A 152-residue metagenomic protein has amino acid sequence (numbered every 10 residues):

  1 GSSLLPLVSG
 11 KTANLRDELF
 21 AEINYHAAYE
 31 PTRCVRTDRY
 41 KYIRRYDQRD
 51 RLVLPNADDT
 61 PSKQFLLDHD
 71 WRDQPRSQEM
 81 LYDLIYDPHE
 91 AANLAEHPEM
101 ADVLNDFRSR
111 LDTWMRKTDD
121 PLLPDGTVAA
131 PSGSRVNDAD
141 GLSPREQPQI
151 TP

Functional and structural regions predicted by a protein language model:
G1-T37, A92-N93, M100-S109, L123-A129: Polar, surface-exposed loop/tail segments that function as active-site lids or cofactor/substrate-recognition elements
Y25-A95, D125, P131-N137, P144-P152: C-terminal, low-complexity/hydrophilic appendages and adjacent surface loops of extracellular/periplasmic anionic
T113-K117: Short alpha-helical functional segments enriched in proximate histidine and acidic residues
